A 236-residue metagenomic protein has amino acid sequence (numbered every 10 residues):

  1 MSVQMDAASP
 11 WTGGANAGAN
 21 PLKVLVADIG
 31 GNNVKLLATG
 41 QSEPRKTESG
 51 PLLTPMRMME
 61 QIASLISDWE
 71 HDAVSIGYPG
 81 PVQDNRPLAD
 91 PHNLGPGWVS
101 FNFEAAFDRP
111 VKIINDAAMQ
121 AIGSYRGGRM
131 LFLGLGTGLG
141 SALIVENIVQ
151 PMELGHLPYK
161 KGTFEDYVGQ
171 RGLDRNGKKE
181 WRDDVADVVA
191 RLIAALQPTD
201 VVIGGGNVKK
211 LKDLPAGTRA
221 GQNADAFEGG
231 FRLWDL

Functional and structural regions predicted by a protein language model:
V3-E60, S64, D68, I148-R175: Short glycine-rich, Thr/Ser-proximal phosphate-binding strand/loop in the N-terminal lobe of ATP-dependent enzymes
V24-D28, A73-S75, M130-G134, V202: Short glycine-aspartate micro-motif
V34-A38, G80, I122, L139-I144: Short beta-strand scaffold segments in enzyme catalytic cores
G50-A63, S67-S75, G80-R129, D166 (+1 more regions): Glycine-rich phosphate-binding loop and adjoining helix at the ATP-binding site of ATP-dependent phosphoryl-transfer
H71, R182-V202, G206: Proline-aspartate-enriched helix->loop->beta-strand connector
V74-G80, T137, P198-N207, G221-N223: Glycine-rich beta-strand-to-loop/alpha-helix junction loops that act as flexible
G128-L131, T137-Y159: Anionic-ligand binding region
L154-A190, R219-G229, W234-L236: Helical "lid/coupling" subdomains associated with nucleotide-phosphate turnover
